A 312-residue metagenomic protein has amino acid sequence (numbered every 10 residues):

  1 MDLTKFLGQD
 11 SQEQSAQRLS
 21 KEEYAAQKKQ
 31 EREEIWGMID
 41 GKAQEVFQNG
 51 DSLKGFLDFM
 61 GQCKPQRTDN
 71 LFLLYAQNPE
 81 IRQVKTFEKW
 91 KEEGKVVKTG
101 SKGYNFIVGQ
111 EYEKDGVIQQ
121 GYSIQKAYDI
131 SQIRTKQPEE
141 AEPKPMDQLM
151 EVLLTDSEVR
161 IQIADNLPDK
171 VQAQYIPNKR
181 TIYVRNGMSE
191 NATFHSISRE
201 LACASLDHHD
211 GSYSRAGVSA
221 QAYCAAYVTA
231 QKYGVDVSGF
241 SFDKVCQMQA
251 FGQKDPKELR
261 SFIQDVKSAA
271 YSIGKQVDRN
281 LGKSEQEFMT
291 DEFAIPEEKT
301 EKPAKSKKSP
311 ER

Functional and structural regions predicted by a protein language model:
M1-E311: N-terminal accessory/interface modules of nucleic-acid-binding and processing proteins
